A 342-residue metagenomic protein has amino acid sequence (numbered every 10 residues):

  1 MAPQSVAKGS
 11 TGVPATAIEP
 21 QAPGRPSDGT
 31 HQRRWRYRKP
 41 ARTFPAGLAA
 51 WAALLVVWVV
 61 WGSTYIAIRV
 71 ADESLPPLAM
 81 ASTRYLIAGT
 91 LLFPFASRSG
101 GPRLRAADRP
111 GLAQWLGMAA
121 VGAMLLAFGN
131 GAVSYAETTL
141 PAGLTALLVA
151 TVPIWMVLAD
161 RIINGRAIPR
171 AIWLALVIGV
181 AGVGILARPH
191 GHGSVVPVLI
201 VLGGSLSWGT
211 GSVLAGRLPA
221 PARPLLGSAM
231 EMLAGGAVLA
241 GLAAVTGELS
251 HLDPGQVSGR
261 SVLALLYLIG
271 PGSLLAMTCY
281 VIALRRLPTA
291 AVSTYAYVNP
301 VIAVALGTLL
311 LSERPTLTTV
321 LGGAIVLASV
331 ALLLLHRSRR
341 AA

Functional and structural regions predicted by a protein language model:
A2-K8, V13-T43, Y85, G100 (+3 more regions): C-terminal-most transmembrane helix of multi-pass membrane proteins
A2-S82, Y135, H190-L225, A237-G241 (+1 more regions): Glycine-/small-residue-enriched transmembrane alpha-helix faces in small-molecule transporters and effluxers
P45-W51, S74-S82, D108-L116, W173 (+3 more regions): Juxtamembrane helix-entry segments on the extracytoplasmic side of multipass membrane proteins
V60, T64-I68, F93-V149, V157 (+2 more regions): Specific transmembrane alpha-helical segments of multi-pass solute transporters/efflux pumps, especially DMT/EamA
A81-T83, L144-T151, L214-A237, I269-L309: Helix-helix packing/entry segments at the starts of transmembrane helices
A88-F93, M156-L158, I162, G193-S250 (+2 more regions): Transmembrane alpha-helical segments that form core, pore/gating elements of small-molecule transporters/exporters
L91-G100, D108-R109, V152-L174, V301-L321: C-terminal transmembrane-helix exit sites in multi-pass transporters
L92, T151, I168-R188, P197 (+5 more regions): Hydrophobic transmembrane alpha-helices of multi-pass small-molecule transport proteins
